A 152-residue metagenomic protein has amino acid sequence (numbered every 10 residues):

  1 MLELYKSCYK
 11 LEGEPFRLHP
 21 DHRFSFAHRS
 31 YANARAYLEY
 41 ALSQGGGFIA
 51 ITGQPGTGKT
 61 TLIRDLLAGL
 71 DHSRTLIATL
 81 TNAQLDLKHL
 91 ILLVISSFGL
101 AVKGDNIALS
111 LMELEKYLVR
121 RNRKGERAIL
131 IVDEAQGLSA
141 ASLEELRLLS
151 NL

Functional and structural regions predicted by a protein language model:
M1-G45: A short, basic N-terminal segment
K6, D86-H89, L100-E145: Mid-core helix/loop region of P-loop NTP-binding domains shared across ATPases and GTPases
E14, R74-T75, L85-G104: Conserved NTP-binding/hydrolysis module of P-loop NTPases
R23-R29, A78, F98-N106: Flexible beta-alpha connector loops of hexameric P-loop NTPases
S43-G45, T57, S73-R74, K124-E126: Short loop/turn elements that form and flank the Walker-type P-loop nucleotide-binding site in RecA-like NTPase cores
Q44-D65, A83: Walker A/P-loop nucleotide-binding motif
I49, H72-N82: Conserved catalytic segments around the Walker B and adjacent sensor/switch elements of P-loop NTPase domains
S150-L152: Substrate-engagement module of ASCE P-loop NTPases
